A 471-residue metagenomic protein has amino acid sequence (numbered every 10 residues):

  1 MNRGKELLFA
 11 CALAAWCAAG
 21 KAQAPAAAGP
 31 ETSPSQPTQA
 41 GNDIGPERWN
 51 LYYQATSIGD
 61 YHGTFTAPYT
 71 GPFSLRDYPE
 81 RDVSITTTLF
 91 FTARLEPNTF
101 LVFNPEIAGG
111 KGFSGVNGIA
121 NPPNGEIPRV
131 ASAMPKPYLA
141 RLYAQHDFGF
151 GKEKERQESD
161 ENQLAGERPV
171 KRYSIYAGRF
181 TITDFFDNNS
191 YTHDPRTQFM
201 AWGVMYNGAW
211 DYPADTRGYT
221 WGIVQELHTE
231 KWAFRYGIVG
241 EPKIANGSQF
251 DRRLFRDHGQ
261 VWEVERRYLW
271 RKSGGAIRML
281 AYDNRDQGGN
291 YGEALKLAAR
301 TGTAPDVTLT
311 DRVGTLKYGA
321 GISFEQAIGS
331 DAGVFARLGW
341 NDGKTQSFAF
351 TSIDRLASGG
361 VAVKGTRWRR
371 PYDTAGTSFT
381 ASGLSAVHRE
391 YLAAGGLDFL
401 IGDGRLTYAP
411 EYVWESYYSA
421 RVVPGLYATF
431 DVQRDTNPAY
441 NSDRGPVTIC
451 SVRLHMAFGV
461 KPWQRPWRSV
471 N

Functional and structural regions predicted by a protein language model:
D43-T70, L75, Y173-I175, W202-M205 (+1 more regions): Transmembrane beta-strand segments of Gram-negative outer membrane beta-barrel proteins
I44, A93-L95, P105, H146-F148 (+8 more regions): Residue-level signature of outer-membrane beta-barrel architecture
W49, V83-L89, Y138-A144, Y173 (+9 more regions): Hydrophobic, lipid-facing positions within transmembrane beta-strands of outer-membrane proteins
A55-G59, F103-I107, I175-R179, Y236-G240 (+7 more regions): Transmembrane beta-barrel strands of outer-membrane/channel proteins
G63, N98-L101, G151-E155, K231-Y236 (+5 more regions): Repeated loop/turn-to-beta-strand initiation elements of outer-membrane beta-barrel proteins
N117-M134, Y138, E153-G259, E263 (+2 more regions): Surface-exposed coil loops of outer-membrane beta-barrel proteins
A140-E153, P446-N471: Outer-membrane beta-barrel "beta-signal"
E263-E265, L280-G314, F335, D342 (+3 more regions): Outer membrane beta-barrel transmembrane domains
